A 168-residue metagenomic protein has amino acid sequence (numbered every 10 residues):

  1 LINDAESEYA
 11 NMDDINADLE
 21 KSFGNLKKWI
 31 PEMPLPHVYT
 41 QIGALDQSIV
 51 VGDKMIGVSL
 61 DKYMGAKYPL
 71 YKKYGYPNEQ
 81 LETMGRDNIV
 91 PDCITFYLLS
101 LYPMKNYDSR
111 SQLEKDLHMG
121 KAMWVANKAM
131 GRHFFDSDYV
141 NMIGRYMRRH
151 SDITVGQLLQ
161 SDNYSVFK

Functional and structural regions predicted by a protein language model:
I2-I153, V166: Acidic/His-rich structured neighborhood in mature extracellular/periplasmic domains
S161-K168: Accessory, usually C-terminal, subdomains that scaffold auxiliary metal cofactors
